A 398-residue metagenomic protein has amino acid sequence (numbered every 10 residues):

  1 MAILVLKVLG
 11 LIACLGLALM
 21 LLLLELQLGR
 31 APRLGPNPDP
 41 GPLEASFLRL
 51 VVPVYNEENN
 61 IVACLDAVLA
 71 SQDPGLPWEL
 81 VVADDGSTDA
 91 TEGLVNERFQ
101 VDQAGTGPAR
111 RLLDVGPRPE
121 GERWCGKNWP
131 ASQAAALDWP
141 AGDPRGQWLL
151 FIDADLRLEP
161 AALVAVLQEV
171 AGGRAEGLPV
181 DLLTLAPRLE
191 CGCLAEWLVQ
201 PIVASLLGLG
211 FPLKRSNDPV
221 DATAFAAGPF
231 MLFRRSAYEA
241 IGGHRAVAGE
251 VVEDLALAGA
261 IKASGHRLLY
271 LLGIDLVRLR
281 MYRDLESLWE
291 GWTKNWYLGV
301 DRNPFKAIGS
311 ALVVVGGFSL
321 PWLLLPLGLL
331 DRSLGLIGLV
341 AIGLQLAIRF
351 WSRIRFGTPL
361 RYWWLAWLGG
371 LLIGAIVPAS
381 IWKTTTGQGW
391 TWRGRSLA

Functional and structural regions predicted by a protein language model:
M1-E44, P201, L209, L213: N-terminal membrane-anchoring/stem segments of glycan-assembly enzymes
M20-L24, D114-D138, E169-I241, R245 (+2 more regions): Long helical/loop segments within the catalytic core of UDP-sugar-dependent glycosyltransferases, especially the large
P42, K306-G387: Membrane-embedded multi-pass helical conduit in multi-pass membrane proteins, especially envelope-biosynthetic
F47-R49, E79: Cell-envelope/extracellular polymer assembly enzymes that use nucleotide-activated donors
D66-P77: Short, acidic, metal-binding catalytic loop of nucleotide-sugar glycosyltransferases
D84-L94, P117-P119: A conserved acidic beta->alpha catalytic loop
A90, I152-E169: Acidic donor-binding/catalytic loop of UDP-sugar-dependent glycosyltransferases, especially processive GT2
V170-L209, S236-E239, H244-A307, R395-A398: Catalytic donor/gating beta->alpha subdomain of glycosyltransferases that bind UDP-sugars
